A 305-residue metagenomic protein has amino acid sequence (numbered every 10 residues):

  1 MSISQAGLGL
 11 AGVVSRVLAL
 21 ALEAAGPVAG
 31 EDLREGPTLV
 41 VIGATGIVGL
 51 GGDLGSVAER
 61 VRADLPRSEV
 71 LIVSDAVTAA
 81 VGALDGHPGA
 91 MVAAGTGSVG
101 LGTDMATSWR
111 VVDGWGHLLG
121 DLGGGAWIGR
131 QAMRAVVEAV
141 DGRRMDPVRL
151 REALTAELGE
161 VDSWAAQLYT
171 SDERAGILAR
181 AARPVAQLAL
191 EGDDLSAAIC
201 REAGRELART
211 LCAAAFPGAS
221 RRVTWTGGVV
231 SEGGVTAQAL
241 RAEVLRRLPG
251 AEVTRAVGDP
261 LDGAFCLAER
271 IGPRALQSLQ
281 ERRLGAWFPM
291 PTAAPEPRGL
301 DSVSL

Functional and structural regions predicted by a protein language model:
M1-T38, R62, G82-A90, M133-L305: ATP-binding/phosphotransfer module of carbohydrate and carboxylate kinases, centering on a glycine-rich
A44-P147, P291-S304: Phosphate-binding/catalytic loop of phosphoryl-transfer enzymes
